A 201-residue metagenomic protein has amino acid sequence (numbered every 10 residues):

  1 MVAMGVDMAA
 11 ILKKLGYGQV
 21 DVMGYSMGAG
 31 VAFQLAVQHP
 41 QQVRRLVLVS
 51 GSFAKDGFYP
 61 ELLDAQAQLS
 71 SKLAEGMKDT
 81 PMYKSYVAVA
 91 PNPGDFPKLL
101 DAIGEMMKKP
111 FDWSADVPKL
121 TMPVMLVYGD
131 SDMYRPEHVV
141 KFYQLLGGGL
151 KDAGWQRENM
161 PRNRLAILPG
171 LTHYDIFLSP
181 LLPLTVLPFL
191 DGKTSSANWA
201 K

Functional and structural regions predicted by a protein language model:
V2-V20: Conserved acidic catalytic loop of the alpha/beta-hydrolase fold
V20, G24-S26: Conserved alpha/beta-hydrolase "nucleophile elbow" surrounding the catalytic nucleophile
G30-Q38, R44-Y83: Flexible "cap/lid" loop of the alpha/beta hydrolase fold
L100-D116: Active-site nucleophile elbow and catalytic-triad environment of alpha/beta-hydrolase enzymes
L120, L126-Y128: Short beta-strand/loop motif that positions the catalytic acidic residue of the alpha/beta-hydrolase fold
S131-Y134, H173-Y174: Acidic catalytic loop of the alpha/beta-hydrolase fold
M133-K141, L150: Conserved alpha/beta-hydrolase "acid-adjacent" motif
A153, E158-K201: Catalytic active-site module of serine/aspartate enzymes centered on a nucleophile-bearing elbow/loop
